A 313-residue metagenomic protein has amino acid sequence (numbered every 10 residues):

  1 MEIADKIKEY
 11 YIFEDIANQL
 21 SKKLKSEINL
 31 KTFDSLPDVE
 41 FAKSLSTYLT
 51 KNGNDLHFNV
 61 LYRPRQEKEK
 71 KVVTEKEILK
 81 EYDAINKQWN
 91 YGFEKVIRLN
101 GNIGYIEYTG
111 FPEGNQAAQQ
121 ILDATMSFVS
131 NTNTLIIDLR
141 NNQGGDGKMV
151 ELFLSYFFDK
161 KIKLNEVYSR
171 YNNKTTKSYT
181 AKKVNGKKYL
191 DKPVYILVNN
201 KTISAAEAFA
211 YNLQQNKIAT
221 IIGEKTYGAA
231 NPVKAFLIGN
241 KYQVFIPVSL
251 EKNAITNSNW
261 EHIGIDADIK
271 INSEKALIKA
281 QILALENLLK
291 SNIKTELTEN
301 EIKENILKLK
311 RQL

Functional and structural regions predicted by a protein language model:
I3, L49, I106, I137 (+3 more regions): Terminal peptide-recognition signature
E14-G101, T295-L313: Extended, small/polar residue-biased N-terminal targeting/export presequences and adjacent propeptide/linker tracts
P64-E67, G110-G114, N141-G147, K163 (+4 more regions): Solvent-exposed loop/turn segments at secondary-structure junctions within structured extracellular/periplasmic domains
G92-Q119, I255-T256: STAS-typified acidic loop motif
I106-E107, T132-G144: Short acidic catalytic loops
G114-N133: A short, well-ordered alpha-helical element
G145-P193, N231-L237, S249-A254: Gly/Ser/Thr-rich loop/hinge elements
S258-E261, I265-L313: Low-complexity, Gly/Ser/Thr/Pro-rich intrinsically disordered linker/tail segments
